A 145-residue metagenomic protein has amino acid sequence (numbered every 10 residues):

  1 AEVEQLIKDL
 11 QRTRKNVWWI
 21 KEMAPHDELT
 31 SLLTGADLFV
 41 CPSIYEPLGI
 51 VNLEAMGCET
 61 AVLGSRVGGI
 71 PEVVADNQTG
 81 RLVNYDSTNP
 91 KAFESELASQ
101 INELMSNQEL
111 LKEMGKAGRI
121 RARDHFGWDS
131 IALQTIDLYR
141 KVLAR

Functional and structural regions predicted by a protein language model:
E2-M23: Nucleotide-activated donor-binding/catalytic signature segment of Leloir-type glycosyltransferases, i.e., the conserved
S31-A36: Short alpha-helical donor nucleotide-sugar binding micro-motif in glycosyltransferases
I44: Aromatic "clamp/platform" in nucleotide-sugar-dependent glycosyltransferases that forms part of the donor/acceptor
G49-N52, I70: Short glycine/serine-rich donor-binding loops of glycosyltransferases
A61-G64, V74: Short hydrophobic beta-strand element within catalytic cores of glycosyltransferases and related nucleotide-activated
P71-N102, E109-L110: Change "using UDP/GDP/dTDP sugars" to "using nucleotide sugars
E103, L110-H125, K141: A short, well-ordered alpha-helix in the C-terminal region of glycosyltransferases
E103, W128-R145: C-terminal alpha-helical cap of glycosyltransferases
